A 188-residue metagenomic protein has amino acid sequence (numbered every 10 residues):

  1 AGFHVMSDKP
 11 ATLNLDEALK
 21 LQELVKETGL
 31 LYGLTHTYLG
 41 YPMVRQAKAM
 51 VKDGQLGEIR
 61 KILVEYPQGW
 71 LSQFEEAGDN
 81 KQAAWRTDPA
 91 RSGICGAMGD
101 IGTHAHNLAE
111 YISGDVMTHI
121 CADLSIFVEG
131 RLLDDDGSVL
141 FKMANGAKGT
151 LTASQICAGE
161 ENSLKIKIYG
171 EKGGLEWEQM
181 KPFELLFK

Functional and structural regions predicted by a protein language model:
A1-G2, L185-K188: Short, intrinsically disordered, charge-balanced linker/junction segments flanking boundaries in proteins
A1-L39, G54: Beta-strand-loop-alpha-helix segment that lines the small-molecule cofactor/substrate pocket of alpha/beta enzymes
M6, L31-G33, L63, C121 (+2 more regions): Structural detector of well-ordered beta-strand residues that form the stable sheet scaffold of enzyme domains
D8, E65, Y169: Alpha/beta-hydrolase-fold catalytic nucleophile elbow
D16, P42, E160: Residues that form or flank phosphate/diphosphate-binding pockets in enzymes that use nucleotide phosphates
L31, Y38-R131: Predominantly a Rossmann-like dinucleotide-binding segment in NAD(P)-dependent oxidoreductases
Q73, K81, D100, H104-L186: Contiguous beta-strand/loop segments that form the cofactor/metal-binding neighborhood of enzyme cores
